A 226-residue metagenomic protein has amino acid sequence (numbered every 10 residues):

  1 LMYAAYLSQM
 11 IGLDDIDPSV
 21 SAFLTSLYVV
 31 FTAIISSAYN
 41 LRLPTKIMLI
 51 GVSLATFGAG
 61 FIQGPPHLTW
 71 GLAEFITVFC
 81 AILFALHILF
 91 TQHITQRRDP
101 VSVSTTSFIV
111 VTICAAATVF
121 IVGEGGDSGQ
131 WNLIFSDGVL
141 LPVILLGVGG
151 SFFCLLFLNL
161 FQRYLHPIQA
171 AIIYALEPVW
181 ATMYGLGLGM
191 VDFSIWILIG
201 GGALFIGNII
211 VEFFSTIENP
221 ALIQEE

Functional and structural regions predicted by a protein language model:
L1-T25, A59-I62, G147-L165: Specific transmembrane alpha-helical segments of multi-pass solute transporters/efflux pumps, especially DMT/EamA
M2-Y3, L7, V29-I34, I82-A85 (+5 more regions): Hydrophobic/small/kink-forming positions within alpha-helical transmembrane segments of polytopic membrane proteins
Q9-I11, Y28-I50, V179-I199: C-terminal transmembrane-helix exit sites in multi-pass transporters
I11-I16, L41, Q63-L72, M190: Membrane-interface helix caps and helix-loop-helix hairpins in membrane proteins
I11-Y28, L72-L83, D137-V148, G202: Structural signature of hydrophobic alpha-helical transmembrane segments
P44-G64, C80-F84, A115, I195-S215: Hydrophobic transmembrane alpha-helices of multi-pass small-molecule transport proteins
I47-L54, L72-F79, F90-T91, T95-V148 (+2 more regions): Hydrophobic alpha-helical transmembrane segments of multi-pass integral membrane proteins, especially transporters
V139-L141, G149, A175-E226: C-terminal-most transmembrane helix of multi-pass membrane proteins
